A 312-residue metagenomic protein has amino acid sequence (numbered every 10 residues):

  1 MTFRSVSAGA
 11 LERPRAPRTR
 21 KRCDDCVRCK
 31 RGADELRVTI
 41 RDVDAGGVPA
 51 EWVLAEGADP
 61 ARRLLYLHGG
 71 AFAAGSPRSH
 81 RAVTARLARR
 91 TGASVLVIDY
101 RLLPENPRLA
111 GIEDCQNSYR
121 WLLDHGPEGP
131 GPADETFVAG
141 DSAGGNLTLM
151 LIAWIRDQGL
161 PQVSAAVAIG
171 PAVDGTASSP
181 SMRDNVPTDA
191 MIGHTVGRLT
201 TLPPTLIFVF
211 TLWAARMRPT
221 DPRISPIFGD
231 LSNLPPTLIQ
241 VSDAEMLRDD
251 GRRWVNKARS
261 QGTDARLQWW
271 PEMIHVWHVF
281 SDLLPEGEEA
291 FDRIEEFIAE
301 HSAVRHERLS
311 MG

Functional and structural regions predicted by a protein language model:
M1-K30, E307-G312: N-terminal targeting or regulatory segments adjacent to alpha/beta-hydrolase or S9 domains
V6, I40-R41, G46-G312: Alpha/beta-hydrolase superfamily serine-hydrolase fold, recognizing
P14-A58: N-terminal cap/lid segment of alpha/beta-hydrolase-fold proteins
